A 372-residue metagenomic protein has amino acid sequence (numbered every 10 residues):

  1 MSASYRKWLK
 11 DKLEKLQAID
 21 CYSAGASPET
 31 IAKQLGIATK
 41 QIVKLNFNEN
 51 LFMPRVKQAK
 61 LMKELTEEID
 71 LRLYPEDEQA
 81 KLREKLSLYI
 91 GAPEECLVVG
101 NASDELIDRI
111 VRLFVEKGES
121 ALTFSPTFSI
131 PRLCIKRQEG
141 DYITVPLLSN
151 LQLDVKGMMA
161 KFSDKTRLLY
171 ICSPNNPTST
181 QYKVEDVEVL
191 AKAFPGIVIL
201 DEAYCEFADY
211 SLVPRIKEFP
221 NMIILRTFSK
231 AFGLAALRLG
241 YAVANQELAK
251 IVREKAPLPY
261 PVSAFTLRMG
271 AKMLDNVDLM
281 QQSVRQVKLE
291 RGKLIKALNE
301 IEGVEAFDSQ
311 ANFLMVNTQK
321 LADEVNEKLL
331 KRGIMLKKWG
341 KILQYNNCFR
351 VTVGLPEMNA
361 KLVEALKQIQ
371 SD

Functional and structural regions predicted by a protein language model:
M1-S2, K331-R332, K341-D372: PLP-dependent enzyme catalytic core of the Aspartate aminotransferase-like
S2-A102, R109, D372: N-terminal small-domain helix-loop-helix segment of the aminotransferase-like
K44, E305-S309, K341: Short beta-strand
K57, L321-E327, M358-K361: Short, conserved charged micro-motifs
L71-A193, Y204-I223: Conserved core of the PLP fold type I
E78, N221-E300, E305-F307: PLP-dependent aminotransferase class I/II
K288, E300-R332: Conserved PLP-binding catalytic core of the aspartate aminotransferase-like
